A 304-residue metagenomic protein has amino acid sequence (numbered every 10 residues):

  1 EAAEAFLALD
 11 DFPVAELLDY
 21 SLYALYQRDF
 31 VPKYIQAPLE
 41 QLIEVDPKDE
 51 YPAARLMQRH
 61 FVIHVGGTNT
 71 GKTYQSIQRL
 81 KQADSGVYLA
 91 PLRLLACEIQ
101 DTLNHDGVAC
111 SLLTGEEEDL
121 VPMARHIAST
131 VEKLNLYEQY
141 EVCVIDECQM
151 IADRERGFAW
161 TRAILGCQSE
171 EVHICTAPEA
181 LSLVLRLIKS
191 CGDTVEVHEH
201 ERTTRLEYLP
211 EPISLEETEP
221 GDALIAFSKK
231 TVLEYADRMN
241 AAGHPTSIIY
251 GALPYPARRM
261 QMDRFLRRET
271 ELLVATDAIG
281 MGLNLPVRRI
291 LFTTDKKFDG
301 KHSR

Functional and structural regions predicted by a protein language model:
E1-K33: N-terminal accessory nucleic-acid engagement/regulatory domains that precede and modulate ATP-driven motor cores
G66, P122-V142, F265-N284: Conserved two-lobed SF2 helicase motor
Y74-K81, E155, A159, G166 (+1 more regions): Conserved interdomain hinge at the start of the Helicase C-terminal
D84-I99, H173-C175, A180-L181, E216-A242 (+1 more regions): Conserved strand-helix element at the start of the C-terminal RecA-like helicase core
G86, Q149-E207: Post-DEXD/H (motif II) to motif III coupling segment of the RecA-like Helicase ATP-binding lobe
L94-E141: Inter-Walker segment of RecA-like/P-loop motor cores
L136-Y140, Q149-T161, E179, L283-P286 (+1 more regions): Conserved ATPase-coupling elements of RecA-like P-loop NTPase cores
A242-R304: Conserved RecA-like helicase motor core of SF1/SF2 enzymes
